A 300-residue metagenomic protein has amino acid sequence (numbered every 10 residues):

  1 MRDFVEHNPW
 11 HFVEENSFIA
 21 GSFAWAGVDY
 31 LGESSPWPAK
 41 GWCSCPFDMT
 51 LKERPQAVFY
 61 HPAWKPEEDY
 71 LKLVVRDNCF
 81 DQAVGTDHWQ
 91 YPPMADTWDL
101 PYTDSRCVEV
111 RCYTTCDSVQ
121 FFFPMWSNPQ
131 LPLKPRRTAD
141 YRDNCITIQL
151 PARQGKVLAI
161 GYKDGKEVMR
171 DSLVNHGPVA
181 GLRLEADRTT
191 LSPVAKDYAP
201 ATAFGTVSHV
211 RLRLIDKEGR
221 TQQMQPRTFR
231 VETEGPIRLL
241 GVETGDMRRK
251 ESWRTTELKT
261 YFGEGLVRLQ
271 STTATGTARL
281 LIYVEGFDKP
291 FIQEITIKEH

Functional and structural regions predicted by a protein language model:
M1-A199, F204, K217-T221: Substrate-binding clefts and catalytic carboxylate motifs of secreted carbohydrate-active enzymes
P129-D140, L240-E257: Solvent-exposed serine/threonine-rich low-complexity stretches and specific carbohydrate-binding patches
I146-A152, W253-T273: Short, hydrophobic beta-strand segments
R153-V157, S208, A274-A278: Exposed beta-strand face motif in extracellular beta-rich ectodomains
G161, L214, I282-V284: Conserved structural position at the C-terminal beta-strand of extracellular beta-sandwich adhesion modules
M169-P178, P290-H300: Short beta-strand elements
A180-R183, E232-R248: Short aromatic-acidic-glycine turn motif
F204-V210: Short, solvent-exposed loop/turn segments enriched in Ser/Thr/Gly
